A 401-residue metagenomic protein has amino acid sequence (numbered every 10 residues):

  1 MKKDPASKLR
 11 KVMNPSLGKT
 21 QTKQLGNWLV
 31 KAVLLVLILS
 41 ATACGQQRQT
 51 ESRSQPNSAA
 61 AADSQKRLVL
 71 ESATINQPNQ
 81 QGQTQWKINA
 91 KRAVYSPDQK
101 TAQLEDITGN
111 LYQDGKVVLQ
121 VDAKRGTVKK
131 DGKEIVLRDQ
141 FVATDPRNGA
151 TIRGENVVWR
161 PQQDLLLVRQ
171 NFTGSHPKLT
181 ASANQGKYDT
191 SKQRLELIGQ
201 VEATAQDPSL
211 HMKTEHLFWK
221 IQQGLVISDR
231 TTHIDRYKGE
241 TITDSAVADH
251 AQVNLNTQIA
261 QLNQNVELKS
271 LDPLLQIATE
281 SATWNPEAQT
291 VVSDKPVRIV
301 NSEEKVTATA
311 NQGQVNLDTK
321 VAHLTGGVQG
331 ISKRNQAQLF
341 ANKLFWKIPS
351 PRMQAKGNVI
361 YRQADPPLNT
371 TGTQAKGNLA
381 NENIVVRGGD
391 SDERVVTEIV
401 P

Functional and structural regions predicted by a protein language model:
M1-P401: Mature-chain termini and adjacent capping regions
